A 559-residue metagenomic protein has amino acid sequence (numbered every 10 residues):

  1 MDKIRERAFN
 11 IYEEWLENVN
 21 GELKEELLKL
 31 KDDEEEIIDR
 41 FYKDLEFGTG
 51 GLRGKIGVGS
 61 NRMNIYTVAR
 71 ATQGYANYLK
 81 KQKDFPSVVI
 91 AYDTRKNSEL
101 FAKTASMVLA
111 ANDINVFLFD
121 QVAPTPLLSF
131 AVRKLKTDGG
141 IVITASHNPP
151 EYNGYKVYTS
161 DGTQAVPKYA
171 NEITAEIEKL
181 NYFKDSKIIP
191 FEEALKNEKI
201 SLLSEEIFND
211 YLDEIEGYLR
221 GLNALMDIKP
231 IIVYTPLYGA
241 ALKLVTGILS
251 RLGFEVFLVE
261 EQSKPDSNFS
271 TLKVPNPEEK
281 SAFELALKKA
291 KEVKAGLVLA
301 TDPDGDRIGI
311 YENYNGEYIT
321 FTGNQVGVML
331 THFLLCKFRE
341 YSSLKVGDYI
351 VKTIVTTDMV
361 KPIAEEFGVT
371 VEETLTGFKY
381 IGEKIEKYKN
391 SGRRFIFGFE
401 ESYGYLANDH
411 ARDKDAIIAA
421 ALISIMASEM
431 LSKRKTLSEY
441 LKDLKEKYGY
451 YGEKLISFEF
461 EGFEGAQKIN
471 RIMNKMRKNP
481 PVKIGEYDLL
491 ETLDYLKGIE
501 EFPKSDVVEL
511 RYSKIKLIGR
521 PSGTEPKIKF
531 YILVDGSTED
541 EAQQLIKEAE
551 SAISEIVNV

Functional and structural regions predicted by a protein language model:
K3-A105, N112, A194-P230, A240: An N-terminal, well-structured beta->alpha segment
E14-W15, V19, E36-L45, Y155-A282 (+1 more regions): Gly/Ser/Thr-enriched, mixed-charge loops and adjacent short helices that form phosphate/oxyanion-binding elements
F41-N61, A145-S146, I232, P236-L244 (+5 more regions): Conserved phosphate/anionic-ligand binding catalytic regions in large, soluble enzymes, centered on
V89-Y152, S250-R251, E255-I310: N-terminal small/polar loop signature for handling phosphorylated ligands or for N-terminal nucleophile
L127-D185, P303, Y314: Active-site phosphate-binding/coordination module
S160-T163, A175, Y182, K288-K352 (+1 more regions): Replace "Mg2+/Mn2+-dependent" with "divalent metal-dependent
K291, G296-L297, K337-R520, K527-Y531 (+2 more regions): Phosphate-binding and adjacent anionic-ligand microenvironments
